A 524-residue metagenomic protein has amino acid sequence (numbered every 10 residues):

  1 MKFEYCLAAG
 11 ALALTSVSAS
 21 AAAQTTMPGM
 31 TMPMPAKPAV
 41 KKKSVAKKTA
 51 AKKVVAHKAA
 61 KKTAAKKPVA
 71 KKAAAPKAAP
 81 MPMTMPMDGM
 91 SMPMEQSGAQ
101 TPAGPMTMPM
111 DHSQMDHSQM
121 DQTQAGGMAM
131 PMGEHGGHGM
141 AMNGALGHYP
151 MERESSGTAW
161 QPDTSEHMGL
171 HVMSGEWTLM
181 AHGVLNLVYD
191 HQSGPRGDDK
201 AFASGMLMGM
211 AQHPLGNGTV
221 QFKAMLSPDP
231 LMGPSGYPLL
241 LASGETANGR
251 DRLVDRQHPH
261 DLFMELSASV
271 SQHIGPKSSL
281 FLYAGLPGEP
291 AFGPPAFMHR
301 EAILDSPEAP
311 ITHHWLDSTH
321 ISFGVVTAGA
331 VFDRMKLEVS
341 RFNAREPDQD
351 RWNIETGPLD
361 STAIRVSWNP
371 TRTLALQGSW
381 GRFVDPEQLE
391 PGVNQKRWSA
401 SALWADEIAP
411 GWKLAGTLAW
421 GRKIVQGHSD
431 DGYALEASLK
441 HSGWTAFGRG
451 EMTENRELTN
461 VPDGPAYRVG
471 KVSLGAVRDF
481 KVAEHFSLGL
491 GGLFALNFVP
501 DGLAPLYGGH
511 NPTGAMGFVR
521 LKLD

Functional and structural regions predicted by a protein language model:
A23-H182, G197-D198, M210-N217, K223-M225: N-terminal periplasmic/intermembrane-space "pro-region" immediately following the signal or transit peptide
L179, G216-V220, P276-L280, R334-E338 (+5 more regions): Repeated loop/turn-to-beta-strand initiation elements of outer-membrane beta-barrel proteins
A181-G183, V220-A224, L282-A284, A328 (+9 more regions): Membrane-embedded beta-strand positions of outer-membrane beta-barrel proteins
L185-S193, L226-M232, L286-P290, F332-R334 (+9 more regions): Transmembrane beta-strands of outer-membrane beta-barrel pores
G197-A203, R256-H260, L316-H320, W352-L359 (+4 more regions): Replace "Gram-negative outer membrane beta-barrel proteins" with "bacterial and organellar outer membrane beta-barrel
P230-L262, W380-P391, K413-G432, T445-V472 (+1 more regions): Outer-membrane beta-barrel translocator/channel fold
G233-S367: Surface-exposed coil loops of outer-membrane beta-barrel proteins
L474, G509-D524: Outer-membrane beta-barrel "beta-signal"
